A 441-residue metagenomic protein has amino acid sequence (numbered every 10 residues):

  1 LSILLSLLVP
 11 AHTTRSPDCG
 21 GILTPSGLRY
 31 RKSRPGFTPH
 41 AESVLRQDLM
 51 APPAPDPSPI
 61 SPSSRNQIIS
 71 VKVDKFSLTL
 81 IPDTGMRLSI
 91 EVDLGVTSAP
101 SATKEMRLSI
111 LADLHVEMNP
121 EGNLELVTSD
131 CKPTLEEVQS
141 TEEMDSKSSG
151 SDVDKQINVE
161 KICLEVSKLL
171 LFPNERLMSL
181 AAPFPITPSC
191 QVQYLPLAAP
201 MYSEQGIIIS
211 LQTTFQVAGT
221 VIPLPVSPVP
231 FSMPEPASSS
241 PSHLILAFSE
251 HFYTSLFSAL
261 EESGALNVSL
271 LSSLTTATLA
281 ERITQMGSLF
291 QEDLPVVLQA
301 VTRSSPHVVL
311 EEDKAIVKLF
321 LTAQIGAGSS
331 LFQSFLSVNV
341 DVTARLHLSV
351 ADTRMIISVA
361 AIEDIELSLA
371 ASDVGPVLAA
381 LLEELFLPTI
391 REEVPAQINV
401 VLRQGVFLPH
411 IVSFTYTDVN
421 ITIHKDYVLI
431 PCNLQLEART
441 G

Functional and structural regions predicted by a protein language model:
L1-G95, A99-S101, R107, E137-G441: Extended, low-charge, aliphatic-rich alpha-helical segments
T97-A99, K104-E105, E117-T134: Alpha-helical bundle protein-protein interaction modules that mediate dimerization/oligomerization and scaffolding
